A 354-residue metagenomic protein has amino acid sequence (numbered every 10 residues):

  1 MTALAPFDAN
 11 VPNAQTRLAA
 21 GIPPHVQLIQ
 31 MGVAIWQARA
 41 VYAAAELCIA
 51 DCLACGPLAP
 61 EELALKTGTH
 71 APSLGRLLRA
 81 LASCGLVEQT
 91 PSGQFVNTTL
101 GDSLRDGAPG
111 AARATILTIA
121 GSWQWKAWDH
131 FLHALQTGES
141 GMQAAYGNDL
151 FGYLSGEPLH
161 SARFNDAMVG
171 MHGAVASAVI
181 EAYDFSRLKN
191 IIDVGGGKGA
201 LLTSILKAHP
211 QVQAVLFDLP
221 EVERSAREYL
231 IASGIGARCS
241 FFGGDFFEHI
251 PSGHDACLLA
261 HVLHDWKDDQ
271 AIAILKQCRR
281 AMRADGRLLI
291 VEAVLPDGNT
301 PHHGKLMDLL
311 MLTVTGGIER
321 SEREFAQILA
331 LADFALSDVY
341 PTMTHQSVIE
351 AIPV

Functional and structural regions predicted by a protein language model:
T2-Q89, F185-V354: Alpha-helical subdomain
N13-A19, P23-K66, H70-K189: Conserved Class I S-adenosyl-L-methionine-dependent methyltransferase catalytic core
